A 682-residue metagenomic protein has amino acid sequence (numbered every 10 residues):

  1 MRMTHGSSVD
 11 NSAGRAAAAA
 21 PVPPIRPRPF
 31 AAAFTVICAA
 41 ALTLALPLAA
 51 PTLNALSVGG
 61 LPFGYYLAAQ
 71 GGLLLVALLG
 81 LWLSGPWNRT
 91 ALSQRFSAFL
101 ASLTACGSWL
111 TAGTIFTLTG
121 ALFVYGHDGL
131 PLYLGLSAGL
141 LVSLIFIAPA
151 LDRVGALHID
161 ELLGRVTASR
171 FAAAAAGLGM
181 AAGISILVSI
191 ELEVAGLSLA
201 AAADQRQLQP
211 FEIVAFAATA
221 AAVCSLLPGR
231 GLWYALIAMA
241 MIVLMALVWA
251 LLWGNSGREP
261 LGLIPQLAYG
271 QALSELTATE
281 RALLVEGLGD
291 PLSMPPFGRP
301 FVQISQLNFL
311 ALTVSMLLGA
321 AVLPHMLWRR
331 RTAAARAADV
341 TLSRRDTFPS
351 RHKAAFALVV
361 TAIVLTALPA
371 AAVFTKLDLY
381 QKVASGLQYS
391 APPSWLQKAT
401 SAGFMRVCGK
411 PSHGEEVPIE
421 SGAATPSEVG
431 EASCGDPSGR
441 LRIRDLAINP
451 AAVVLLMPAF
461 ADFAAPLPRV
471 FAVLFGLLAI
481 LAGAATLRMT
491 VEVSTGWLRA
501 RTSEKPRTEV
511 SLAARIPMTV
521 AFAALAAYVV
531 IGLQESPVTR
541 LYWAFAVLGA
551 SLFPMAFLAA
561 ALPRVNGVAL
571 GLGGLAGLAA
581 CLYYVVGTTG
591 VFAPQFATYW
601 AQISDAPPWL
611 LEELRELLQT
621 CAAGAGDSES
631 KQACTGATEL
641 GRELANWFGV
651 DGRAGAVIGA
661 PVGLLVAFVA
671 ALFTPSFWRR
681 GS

Functional and structural regions predicted by a protein language model:
R2-G6, A13-A55, A69-S682: Membrane-embedded helix-loop-helix hairpins and adjacent transmembrane boundary segments in multi-pass transporters
L61-A69: Hydrophobic alpha-helical transmembrane segments
